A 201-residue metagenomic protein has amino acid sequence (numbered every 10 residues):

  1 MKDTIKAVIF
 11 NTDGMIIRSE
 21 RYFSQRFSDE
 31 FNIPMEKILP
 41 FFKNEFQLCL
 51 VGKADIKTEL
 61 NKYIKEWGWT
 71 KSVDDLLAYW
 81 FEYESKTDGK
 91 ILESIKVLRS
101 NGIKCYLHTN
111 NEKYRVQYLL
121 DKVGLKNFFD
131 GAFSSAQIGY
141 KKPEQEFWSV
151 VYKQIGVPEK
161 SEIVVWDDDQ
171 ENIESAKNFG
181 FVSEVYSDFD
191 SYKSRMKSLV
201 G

Functional and structural regions predicted by a protein language model:
M1-K43, W69, N178, R195: Active-site neighborhood of HAD-like aspartate-dependent phosphohydrolases
M1-K6, E112-K113, Q117-G201: Asp-based, Mg2+/Mn2+-dependent phosphohydrolase catalytic module
I9-N11, Y106-N110, D167: Short beta-strand segments
C49-L92: Metal-dependent phosphoesterase signature
E66-T70, T87-D88, S94, T109 (+3 more regions): Anionic, Ser/Thr-rich low-complexity intrinsically disordered regions
D75-Y106, Q117, Q145, F189: Short, acidic loop-to-helix structural element flanking the phosphoryl-transfer center in phosphate-processing enzymes
